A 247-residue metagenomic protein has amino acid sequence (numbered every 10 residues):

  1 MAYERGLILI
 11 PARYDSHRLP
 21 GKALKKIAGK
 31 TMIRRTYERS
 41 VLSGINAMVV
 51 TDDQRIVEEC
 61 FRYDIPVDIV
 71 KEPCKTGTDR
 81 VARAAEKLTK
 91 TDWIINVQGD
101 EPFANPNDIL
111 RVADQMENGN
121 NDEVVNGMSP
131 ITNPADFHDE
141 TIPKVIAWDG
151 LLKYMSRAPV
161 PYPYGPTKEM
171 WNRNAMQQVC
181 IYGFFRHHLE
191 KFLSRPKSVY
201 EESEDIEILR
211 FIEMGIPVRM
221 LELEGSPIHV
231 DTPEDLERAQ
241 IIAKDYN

Functional and structural regions predicted by a protein language model:
A2-Y3, R173-N247: Conserved alpha/beta core of the MobA/IspD/sugar-nucleotide pyrophosphorylase nucleotidyltransferase superfamily
Y3-T51: N-terminal glycine-rich phosphate-binding loop and ensuing alpha1 helix
L7, M48, E101, K144 (+3 more regions): A residue-level structural signature of the nucleotidyltransferase/glycosyltransferase Rossmann-like core
G44, K90-T91, N120-V124, I216: Short, high-confidence coil segments that cap the C-terminus of an alpha-helix and link into the following beta-strand
N46-A47, V67, V218: Hydrophobic anchor at the start of a short beta-strand that flanks the dinucleotide cofactor-binding loop
T51-D52, A104, A147, F184 (+2 more regions): A conserved hydrophobic position in a structured secondary element of the catalytic/binding core that shapes
Q54-D114: Short phosphate-binding loop-to-helix
P106-P196: Conserved core of the sugar-phosphate nucleotidyltransferase
